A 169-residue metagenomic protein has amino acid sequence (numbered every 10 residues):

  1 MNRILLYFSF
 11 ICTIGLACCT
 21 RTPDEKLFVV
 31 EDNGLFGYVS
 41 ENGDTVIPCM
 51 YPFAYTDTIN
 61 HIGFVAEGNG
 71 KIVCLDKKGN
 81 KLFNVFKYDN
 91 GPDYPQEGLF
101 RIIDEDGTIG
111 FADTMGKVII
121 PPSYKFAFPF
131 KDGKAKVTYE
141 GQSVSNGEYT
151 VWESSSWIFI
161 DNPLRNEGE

Functional and structural regions predicted by a protein language model:
M1-D24: Bacterial Sec-dependent N-terminal signal peptides
C19-E169: Residue-level detector of conserved, function-critical positions
